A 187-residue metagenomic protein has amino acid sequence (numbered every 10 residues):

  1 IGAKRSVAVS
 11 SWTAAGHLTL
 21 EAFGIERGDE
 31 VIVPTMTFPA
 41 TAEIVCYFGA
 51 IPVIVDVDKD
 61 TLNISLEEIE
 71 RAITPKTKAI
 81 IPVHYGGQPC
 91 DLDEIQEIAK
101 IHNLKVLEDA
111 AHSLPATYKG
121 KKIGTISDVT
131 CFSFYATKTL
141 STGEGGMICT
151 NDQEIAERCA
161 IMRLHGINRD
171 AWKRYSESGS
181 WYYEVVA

Functional and structural regions predicted by a protein language model:
I1-T19, V33-T37, V55-V57: Short loop-beta-helix segment that forms the pyridoxal 5′-phosphate
V9, P34, V83, S133 (+1 more regions): Conserved residues at the C-terminal ends of beta-strands
S11, V57, Y85, A136 (+1 more regions): Short, conserved catalytic or interaction motifs in soluble domains
A15, V31-P34, V45, F134 (+1 more regions): Hydrophobic alpha-helical segments that mediate membrane insertion or helix-helix packing
E21-A110, T117: PLP-dependent aminotransferase-like
S113-K119, I126-A187: Active-site region of PLP-dependent enzymes
